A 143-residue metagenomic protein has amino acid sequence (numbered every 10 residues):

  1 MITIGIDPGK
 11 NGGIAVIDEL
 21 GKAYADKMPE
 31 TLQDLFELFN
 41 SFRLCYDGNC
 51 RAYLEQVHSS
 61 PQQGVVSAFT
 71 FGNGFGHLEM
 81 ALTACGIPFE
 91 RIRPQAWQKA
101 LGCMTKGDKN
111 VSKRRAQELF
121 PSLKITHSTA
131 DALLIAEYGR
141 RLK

Functional and structural regions predicted by a protein language model:
M1-K143: Phosphate- and other anionic-substrate recognition elements at nucleic-acid/protein interfaces
